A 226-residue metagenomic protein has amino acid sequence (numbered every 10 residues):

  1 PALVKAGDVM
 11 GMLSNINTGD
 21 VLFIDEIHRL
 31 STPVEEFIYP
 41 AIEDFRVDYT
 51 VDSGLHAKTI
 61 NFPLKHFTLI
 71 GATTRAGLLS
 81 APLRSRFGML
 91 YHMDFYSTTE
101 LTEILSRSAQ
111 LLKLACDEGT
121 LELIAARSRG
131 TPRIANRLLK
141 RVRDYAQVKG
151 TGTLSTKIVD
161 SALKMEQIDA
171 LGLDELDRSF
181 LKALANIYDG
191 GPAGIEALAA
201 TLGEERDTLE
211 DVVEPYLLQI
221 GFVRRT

Functional and structural regions predicted by a protein language model:
P1-D20: Short glycine-rich substrate-engagement loop in P-loop NTPases that contacts/grips substrate
A6, D20-T50, A76-R86: Conserved AAA+/SF3 P-loop NTPase catalytic/coupling segment centered on the Walker-B
L13-S14, P33-H66, M89: Conserved catalytic/switch belt of AAA+ P-loop NTPases
E26, D52-G54, H66-A76: A short beta-strand-to-loop transition that corresponds to the Sensor-1 phosphate-sensing loop of AAA+ P-loop ATPases
L78-A126, N136-R137: Conserved AAA+ ATPase core "coupling" helix
D117-G119, S128-R143, G152-S155, L173-E175 (+1 more regions): The conserved phosphate-sensing helix
L121, L139, D144-Q167, D177 (+2 more regions): Conserved C-terminal helix/linker of AAA+ ATPases
L184-T226: Terminal-proximal interaction/regulatory segments of ATP-powered molecular machines
